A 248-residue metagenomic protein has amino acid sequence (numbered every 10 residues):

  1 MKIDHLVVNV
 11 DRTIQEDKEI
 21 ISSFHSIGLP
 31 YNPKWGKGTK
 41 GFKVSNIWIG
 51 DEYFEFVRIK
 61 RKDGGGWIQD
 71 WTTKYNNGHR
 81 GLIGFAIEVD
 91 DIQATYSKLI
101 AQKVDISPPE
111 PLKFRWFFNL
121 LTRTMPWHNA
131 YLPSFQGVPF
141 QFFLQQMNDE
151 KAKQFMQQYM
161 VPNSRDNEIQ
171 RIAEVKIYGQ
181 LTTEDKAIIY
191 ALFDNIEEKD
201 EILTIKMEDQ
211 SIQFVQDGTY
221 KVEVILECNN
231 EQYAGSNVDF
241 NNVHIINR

Functional and structural regions predicted by a protein language model:
K2-I14, S45-G50, Q69-L99, Q170-L181 (+2 more regions): Vicinal oxygen chelate
V7, T13, A86-V89, P139 (+2 more regions): Surface-exposed interaction/gating patches
D11-S23, Y131-F140: Intrinsically disordered, low-complexity coil segments
Q15-K74: Glycine/small-residue-rich interface belts in oligomeric ring/scaffold proteins and their assembly partners
E16-P30, T95-Q102, L181-D194: Amphipathic alpha-helical segments
P33, G84-E88, S107-E110, L144: A structural signal for short, well-ordered beta-strand segments and their strand-loop junctions that often border
K37-K40, K62-G64, N76-G78, F85-V89 (+3 more regions): Short C-terminal domain-edge/linker segments immediately following a structured domain
S45, E55, Q93-E168, E197-R248: Vicinal oxygen chelate
